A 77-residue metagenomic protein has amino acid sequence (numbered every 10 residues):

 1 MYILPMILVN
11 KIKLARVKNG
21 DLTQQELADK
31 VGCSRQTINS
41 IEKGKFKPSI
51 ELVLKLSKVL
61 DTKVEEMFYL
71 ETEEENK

Functional and structural regions predicted by a protein language model:
M1-M6, L14: N-terminal flexible/basic segments that precede or flank functional cores
M1-Y2, F68-K77: Short, charged recognition helix plus adjacent turn of helix-turn-helix-like nucleic-acid-binding domains
K11-K30: Short basic helix-loop element that most often maps to the first helix and adjoining turn of HTH DNA-binding modules
G32-F46: Recognition helix of helix-turn-helix/homeodomain-like DNA-binding domains that insert into the DNA major groove
K45-K55, E74: Short, basic-rich loop-to-helix N-cap that marks the start of a DNA-contacting helix
E51-E66: DNA major-groove recognition helix of helix-turn-helix/homeodomain DNA-binding modules
